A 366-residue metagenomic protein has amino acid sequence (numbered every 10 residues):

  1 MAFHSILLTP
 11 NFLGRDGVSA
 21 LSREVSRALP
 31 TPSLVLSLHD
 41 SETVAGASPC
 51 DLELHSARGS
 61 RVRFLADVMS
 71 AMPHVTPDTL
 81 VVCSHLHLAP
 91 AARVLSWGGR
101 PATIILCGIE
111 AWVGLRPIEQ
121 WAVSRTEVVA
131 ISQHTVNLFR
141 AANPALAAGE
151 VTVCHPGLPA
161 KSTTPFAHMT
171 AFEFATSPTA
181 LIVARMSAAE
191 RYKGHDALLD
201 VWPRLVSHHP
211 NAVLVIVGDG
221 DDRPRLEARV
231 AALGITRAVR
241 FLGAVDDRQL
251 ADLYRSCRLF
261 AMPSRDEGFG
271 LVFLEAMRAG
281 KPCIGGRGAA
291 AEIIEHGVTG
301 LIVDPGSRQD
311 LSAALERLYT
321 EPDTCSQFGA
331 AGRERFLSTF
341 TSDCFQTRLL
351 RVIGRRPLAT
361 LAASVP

Functional and structural regions predicted by a protein language model:
C83-L88: Short His-centered aromatic/hydrophobic patch
A171-K193, L199-P203: Conserved donor-binding/catalytic core segment of Leloir-type glycosyltransferases
P224-V245: Nucleotide-activated donor-binding/catalytic signature segment of Leloir-type glycosyltransferases, i.e., the conserved
A244-V245, D252-C257: Short alpha-helical donor nucleotide-sugar binding micro-motif in glycosyltransferases
R265: Aromatic "clamp/platform" in nucleotide-sugar-dependent glycosyltransferases that forms part of the donor/acceptor
P282-G285, I294: Short hydrophobic beta-strand element within catalytic cores of glycosyltransferases and related nucleotide-activated
G288, H296-G297, L301-R308, R317-P322: Conserved acidic donor-binding segment of nucleotide-sugar-dependent glycosyltransferases
D310, R317, T324-T339, F345: A short, well-ordered alpha-helix in the C-terminal region of glycosyltransferases
